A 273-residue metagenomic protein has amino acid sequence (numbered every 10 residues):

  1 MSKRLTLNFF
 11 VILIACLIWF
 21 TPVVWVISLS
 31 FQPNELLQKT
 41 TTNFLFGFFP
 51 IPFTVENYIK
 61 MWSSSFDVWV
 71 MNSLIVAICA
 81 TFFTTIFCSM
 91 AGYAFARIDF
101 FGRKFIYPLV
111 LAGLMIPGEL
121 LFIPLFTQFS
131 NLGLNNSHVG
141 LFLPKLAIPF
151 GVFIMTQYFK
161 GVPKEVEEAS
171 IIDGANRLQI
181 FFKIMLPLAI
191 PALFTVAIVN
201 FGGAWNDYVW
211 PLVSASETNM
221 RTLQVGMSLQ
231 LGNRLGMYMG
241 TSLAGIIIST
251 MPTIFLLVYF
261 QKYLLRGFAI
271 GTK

Functional and structural regions predicted by a protein language model:
R4-K273: A structural signal for multi-pass alpha-helical bundles of membrane permease subunits that mediate small-molecule
